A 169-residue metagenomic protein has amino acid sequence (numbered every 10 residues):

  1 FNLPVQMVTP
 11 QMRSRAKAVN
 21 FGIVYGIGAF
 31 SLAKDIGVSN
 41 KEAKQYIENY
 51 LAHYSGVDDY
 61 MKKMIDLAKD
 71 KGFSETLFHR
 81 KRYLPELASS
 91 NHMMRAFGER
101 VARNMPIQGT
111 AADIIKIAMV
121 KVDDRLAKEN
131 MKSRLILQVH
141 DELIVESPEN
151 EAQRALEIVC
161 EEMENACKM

Functional and structural regions predicted by a protein language model:
F1-M169: Conserved catalytic core of nucleotide polymerization and phosphodiester-bond processing enzymes
